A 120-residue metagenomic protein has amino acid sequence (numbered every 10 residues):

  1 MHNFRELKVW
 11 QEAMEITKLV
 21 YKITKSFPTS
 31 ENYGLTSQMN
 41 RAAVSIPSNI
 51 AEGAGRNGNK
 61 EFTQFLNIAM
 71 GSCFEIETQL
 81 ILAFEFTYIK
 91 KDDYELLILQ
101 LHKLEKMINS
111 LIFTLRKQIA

Functional and structural regions predicted by a protein language model:
M1-A120: Amphipathic alpha-helical assembly/interaction segments
